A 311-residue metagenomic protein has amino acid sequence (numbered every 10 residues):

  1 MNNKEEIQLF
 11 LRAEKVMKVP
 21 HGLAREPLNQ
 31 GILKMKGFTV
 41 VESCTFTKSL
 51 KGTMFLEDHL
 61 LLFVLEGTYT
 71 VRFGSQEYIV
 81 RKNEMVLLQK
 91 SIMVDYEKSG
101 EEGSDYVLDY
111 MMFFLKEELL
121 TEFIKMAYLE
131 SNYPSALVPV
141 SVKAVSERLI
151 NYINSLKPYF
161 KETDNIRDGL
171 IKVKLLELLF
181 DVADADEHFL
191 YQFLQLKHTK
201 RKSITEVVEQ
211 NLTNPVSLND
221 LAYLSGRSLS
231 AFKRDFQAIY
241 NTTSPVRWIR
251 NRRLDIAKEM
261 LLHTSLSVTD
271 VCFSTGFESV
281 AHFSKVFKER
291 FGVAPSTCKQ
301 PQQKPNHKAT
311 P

Functional and structural regions predicted by a protein language model:
M1-C44, L56-D58, F63: N-terminal low-complexity or simple alpha-helical regulatory segments that function as activation/interaction modules
N2, K308-P311: C-terminal regulatory/oligomerization modules of transcriptional regulators
N2-R12, E122-L176, E206: Amphipathic alpha-helical segments enriched in hydrophobic/aromatic residues interleaved with Lys/Arg
I32-Y133: N-terminal regulatory/effector-sensing and dimerization cores that precede helix-turn-helix DNA-binding domains
G52, R81, A136-A144, N219-D220: A ubiquitous short alpha-helical element
T53, T163-R167, F189-L194: Hydrophobic/aromatic-rich alpha-helical bundle segments in the mid-to-C-terminal region
V145-P158, K172-L176, Y191-S225, R247-L266 (+1 more regions): A short, Lys/Arg-enriched amphipathic alpha-helix from helix-turn-helix/homeodomain DNA-binding modules
D181-H188, N211, P215, N219-R252 (+1 more regions): Basic/polar phosphate-binding segments, predominantly the helix-turn-helix DNA-binding elements of transcriptional
